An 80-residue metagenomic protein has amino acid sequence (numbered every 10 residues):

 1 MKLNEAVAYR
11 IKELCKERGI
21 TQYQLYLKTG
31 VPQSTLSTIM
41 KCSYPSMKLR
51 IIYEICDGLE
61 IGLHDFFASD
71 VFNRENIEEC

Functional and structural regions predicted by a protein language model:
M1-G19: A short, Lys/Arg-rich alpha-helix, primarily the initiator
K12, Y23, Y53: Residues within the helices of the helix-turn-helix
L14, K28, I39, S69: Residues in the recognition helix of alpha-helical DNA-binding motifs
C15, Y26, C56: The alpha-helix within a helix-turn-helix
G19-T38: Short alpha-helical DNA-recognition segment
P32, S43, D70-R74: The DNA-recognition helices of helix-turn-helix-type DNA-binding domains
T38, F67-C80: Short, charged recognition helix plus adjacent turn of helix-turn-helix-like nucleic-acid-binding domains
S43-E54: Short, basic-rich loop-to-helix N-cap that marks the start of a DNA-contacting helix
